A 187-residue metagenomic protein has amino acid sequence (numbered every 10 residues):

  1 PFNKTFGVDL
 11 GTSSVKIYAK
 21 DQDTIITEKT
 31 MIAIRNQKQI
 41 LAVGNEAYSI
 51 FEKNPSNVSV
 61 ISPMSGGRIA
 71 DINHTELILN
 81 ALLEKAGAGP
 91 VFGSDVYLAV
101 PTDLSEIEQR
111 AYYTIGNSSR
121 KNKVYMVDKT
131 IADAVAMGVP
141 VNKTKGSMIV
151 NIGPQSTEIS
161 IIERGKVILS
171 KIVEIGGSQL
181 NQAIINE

Functional and structural regions predicted by a protein language model:
P1-P154, I162-E187: Nucleotide/phosphate-binding catalytic cleft detector across ATP-hydrolyzing and phosphate-transferring enzymes
